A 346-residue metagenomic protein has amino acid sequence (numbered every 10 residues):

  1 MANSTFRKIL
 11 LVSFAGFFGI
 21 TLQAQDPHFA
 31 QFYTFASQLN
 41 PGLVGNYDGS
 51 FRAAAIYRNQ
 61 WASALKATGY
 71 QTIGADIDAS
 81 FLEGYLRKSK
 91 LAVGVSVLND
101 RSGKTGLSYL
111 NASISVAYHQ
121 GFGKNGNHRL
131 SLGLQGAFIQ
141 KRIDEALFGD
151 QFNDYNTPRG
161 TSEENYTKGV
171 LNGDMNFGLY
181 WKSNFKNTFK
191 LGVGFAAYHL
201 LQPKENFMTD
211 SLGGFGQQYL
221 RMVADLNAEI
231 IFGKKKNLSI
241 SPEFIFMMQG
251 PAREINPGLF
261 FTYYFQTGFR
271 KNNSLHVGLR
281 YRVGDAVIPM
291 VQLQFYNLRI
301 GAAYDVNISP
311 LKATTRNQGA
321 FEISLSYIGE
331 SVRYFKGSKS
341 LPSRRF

Functional and structural regions predicted by a protein language model:
M1-L10: Bacterial N-terminal signal peptides that target proteins for export
L10-G19: Bacterial N-terminal signal peptides
I20-A24: Sec/Tat signal peptide C-region and signal peptidase I cleavage site
Q25-F346: Subset of outer-membrane beta-barrel
